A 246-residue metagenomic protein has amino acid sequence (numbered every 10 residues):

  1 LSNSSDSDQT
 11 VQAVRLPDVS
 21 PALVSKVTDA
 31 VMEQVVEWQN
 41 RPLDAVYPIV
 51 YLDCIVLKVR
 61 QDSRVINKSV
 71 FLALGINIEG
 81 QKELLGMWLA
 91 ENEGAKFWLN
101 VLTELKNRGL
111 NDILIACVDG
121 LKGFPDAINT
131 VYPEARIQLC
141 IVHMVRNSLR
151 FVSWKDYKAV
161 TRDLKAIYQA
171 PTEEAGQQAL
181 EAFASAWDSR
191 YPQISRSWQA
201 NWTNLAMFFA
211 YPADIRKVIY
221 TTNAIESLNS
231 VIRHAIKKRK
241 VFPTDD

Functional and structural regions predicted by a protein language model:
L1-S2, R15, V218-Y220: Short basic-aromatic helix/loop recognition motifs at nucleic-acid and histone-peptide binding interfaces
L1-V11: Short, charged amphipathic recognition helices of the HTH superfamily and cognate SANT/SANTA-like modules
A13, P17-V118, K122, D126 (+2 more regions): RNase H-like nuclease fold core
D29, A45-P48, E83-G86, K96-T103 (+10 more regions): Conserved phosphate-chemistry cores used by DNA topoisomerases
P133-R150: Inter-helix linker motif
K155-P171: A polyampholytic, Gly/Pro-enriched intrinsically disordered region
A166-D246: Acidic/histidine-rich catalytic cores and adjacent linkers of DNA breakage/strand-transfer/modification proteins
